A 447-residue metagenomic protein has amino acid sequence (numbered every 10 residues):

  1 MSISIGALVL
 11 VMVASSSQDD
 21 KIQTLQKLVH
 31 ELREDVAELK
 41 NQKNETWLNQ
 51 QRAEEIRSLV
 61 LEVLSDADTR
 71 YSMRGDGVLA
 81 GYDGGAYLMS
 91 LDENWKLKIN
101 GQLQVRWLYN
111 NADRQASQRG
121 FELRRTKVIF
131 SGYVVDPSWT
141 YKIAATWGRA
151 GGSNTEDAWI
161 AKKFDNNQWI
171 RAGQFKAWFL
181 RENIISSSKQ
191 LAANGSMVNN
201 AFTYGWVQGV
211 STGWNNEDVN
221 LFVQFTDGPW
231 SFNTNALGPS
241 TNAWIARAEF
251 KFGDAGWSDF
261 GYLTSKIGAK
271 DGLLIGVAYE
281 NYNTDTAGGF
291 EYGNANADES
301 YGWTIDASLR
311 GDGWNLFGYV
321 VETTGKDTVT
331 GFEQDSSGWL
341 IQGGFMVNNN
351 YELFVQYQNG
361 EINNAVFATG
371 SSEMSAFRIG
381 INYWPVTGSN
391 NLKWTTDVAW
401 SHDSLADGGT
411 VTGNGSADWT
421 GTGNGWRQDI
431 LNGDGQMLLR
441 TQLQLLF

Functional and structural regions predicted by a protein language model:
M1, M12-A14, G413: Intrinsic disorder/low-complexity segments
M1-A7: Sec-dependent N-terminal signal peptides
A7-Q102, D254-F260, Q442, F447: N-terminal periplasmic/intermembrane-space "pro-region" immediately following the signal or transit peptide
S15-S16, E31, Q190, K393 (+1 more regions): Short linear motifs centered on Gly/Pro in flexible linkers and helix caps
L25, A37, I56, L61 (+7 more regions): General helical structural elements
W47, D113-Q115, W159-A161, I267-F447: Outer-membrane beta-barrel pore domains
L79-S231, L237-L274, Q334-A365, S372-F377 (+1 more regions): Outer membrane beta-barrel
